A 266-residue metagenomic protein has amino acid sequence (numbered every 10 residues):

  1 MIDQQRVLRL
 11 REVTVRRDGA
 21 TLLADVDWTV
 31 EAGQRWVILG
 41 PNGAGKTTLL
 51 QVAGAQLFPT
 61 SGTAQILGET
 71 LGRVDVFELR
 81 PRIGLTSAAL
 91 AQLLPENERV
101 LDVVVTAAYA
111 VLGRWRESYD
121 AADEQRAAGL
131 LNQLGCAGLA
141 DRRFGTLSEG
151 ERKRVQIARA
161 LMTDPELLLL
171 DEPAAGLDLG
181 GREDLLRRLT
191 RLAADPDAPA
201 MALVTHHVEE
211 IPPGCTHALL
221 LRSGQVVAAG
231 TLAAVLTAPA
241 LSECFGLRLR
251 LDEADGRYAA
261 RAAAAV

Functional and structural regions predicted by a protein language model:
G54: Helix-to-loop junction immediately C-terminal to a conserved catalytic motif
G62-G72: Conserved ABC transporter NBD signature motif
S118, R143-L147: Conserved ABC ATPase signature
A121-L139: Conserved ABC ATPase "signature" region
D164: Conserved catalytic motifs of ABC-family nucleotide-binding domains
L168-E172: Catalytic Walker B motif of ABC-type/P-loop ATPase nucleotide-binding domains
